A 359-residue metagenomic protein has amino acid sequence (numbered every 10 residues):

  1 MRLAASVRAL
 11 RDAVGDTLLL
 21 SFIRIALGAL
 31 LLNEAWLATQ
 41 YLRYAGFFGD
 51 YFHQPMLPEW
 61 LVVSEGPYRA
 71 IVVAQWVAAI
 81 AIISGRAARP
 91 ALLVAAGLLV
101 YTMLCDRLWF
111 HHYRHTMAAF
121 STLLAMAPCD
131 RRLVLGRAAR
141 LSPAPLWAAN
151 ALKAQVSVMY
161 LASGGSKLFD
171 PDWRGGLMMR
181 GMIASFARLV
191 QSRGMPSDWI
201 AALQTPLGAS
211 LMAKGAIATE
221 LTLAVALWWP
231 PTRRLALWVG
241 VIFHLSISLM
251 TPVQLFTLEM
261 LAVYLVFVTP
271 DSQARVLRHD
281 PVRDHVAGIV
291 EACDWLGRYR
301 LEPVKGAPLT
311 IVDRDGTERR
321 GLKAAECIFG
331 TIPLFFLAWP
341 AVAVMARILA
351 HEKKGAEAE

Functional and structural regions predicted by a protein language model:
M1-P308: Alpha-helical membrane-anchoring segments
P303-E359: Thiol/selenol-based redox catalytic cores and closely related redox-interacting motifs
